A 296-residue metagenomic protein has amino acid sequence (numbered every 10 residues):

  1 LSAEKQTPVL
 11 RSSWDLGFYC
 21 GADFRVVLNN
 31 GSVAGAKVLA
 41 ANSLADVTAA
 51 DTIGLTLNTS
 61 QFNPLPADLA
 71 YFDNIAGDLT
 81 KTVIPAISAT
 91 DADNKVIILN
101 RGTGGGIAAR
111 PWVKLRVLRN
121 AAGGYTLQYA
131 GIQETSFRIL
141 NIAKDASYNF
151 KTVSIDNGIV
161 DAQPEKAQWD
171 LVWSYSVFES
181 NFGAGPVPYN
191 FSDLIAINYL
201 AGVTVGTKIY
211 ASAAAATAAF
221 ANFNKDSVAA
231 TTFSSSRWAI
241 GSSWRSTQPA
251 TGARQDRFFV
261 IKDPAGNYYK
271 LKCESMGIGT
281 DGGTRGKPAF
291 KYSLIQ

Functional and structural regions predicted by a protein language model:
L1-Q296: Surface-exposed, beta-sheet-biased, low-hydrophobicity segments with strongly acidic/polar composition
